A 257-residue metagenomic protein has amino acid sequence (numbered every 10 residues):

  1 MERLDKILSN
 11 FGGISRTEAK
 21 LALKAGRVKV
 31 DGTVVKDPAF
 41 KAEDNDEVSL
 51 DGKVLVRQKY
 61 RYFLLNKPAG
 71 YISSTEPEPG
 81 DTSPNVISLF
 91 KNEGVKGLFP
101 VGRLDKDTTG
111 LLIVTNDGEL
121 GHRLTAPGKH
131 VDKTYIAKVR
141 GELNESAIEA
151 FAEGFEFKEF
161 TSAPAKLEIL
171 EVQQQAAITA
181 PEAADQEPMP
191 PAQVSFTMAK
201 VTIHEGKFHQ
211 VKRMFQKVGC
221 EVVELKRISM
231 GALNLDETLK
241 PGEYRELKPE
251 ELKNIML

Functional and structural regions predicted by a protein language model:
M1-L257: Basic, flexible Lys/Arg- and Gly-enriched helix-loop patches that mediate nucleic-acid binding at interfaces with rRNA
